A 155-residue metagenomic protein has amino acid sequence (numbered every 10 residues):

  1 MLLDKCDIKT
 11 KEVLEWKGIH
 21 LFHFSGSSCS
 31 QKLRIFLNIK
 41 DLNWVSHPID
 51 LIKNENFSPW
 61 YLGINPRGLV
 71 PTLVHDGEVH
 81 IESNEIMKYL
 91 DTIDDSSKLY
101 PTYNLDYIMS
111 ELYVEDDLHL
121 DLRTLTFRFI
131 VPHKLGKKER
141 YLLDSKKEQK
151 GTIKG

Functional and structural regions predicted by a protein language model:
M1-K154: GST-like domain detector, emphasizing the conserved glutathione-binding G-site in the N-terminal thioredoxin-like
